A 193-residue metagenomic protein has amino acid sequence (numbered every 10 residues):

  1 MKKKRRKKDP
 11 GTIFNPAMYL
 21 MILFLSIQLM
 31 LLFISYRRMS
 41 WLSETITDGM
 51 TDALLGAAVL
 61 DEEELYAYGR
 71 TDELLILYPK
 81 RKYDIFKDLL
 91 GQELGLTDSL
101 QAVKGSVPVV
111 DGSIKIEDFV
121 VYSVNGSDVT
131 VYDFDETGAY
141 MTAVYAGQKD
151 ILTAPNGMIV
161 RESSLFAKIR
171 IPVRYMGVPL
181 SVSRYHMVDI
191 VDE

Functional and structural regions predicted by a protein language model:
K2-G91: Alpha-helical assembly-interface signal, strongest on the long, hydrophobic N-terminal helix that forms
V59-E193: Short, conserved structural patches
